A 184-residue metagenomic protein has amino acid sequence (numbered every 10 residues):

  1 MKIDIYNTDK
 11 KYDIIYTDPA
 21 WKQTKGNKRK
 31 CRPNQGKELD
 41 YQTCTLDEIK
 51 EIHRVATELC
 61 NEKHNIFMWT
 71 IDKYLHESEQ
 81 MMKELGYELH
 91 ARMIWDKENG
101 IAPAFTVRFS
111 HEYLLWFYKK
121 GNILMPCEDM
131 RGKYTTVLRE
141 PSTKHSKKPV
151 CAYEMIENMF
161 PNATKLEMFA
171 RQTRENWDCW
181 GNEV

Functional and structural regions predicted by a protein language model:
M1-V184: Class I S-adenosyl-L-methionine-dependent methyltransferase catalytic core
